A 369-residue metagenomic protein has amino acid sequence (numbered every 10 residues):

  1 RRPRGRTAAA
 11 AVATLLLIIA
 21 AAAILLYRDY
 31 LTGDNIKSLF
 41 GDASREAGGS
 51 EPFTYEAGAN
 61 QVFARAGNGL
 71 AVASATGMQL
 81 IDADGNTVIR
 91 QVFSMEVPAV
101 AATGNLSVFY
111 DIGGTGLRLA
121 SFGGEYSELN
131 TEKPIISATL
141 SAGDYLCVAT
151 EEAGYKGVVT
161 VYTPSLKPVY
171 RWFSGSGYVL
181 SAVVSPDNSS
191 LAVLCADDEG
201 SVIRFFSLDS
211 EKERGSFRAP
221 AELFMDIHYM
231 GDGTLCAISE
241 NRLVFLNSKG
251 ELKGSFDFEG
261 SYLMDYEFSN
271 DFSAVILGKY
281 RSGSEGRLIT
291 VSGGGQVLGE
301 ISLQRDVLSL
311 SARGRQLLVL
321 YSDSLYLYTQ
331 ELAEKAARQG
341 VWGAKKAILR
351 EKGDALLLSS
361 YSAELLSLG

Functional and structural regions predicted by a protein language model:
R1-P52, A57-G58, G369: Sequence/structural signature of beta-propeller modules and their immediately flanking N-terminal secretory/stalk
G41-Y55, D84-V92, G123-N130, K167-F173 (+4 more regions): A short beta-strand motif characteristic of beta-propeller blades
T54-A64, S94-N105, K133-A142, S176-P186 (+4 more regions): Repeated scaffold domains used in trafficking and secretory/extracellular systems, primarily beta-propellers
L70, S107, Y145-C147, N188-L191 (+4 more regions): Hydrophobic beta-strand positions that form the internal "hydrophobic ladder" of WD40/Gbeta-like beta-propeller blades
G77-Q79, T115-L119, G154-T160, E199-F205 (+4 more regions): Structural motif
I89-D197, S201: Non-cytosolic head/periplasmic domains of membrane-anchored proteins
W172-I289, G293: Acidic, serine/threonine- and glycine-rich low-complexity intrinsically disordered segments that serve as flexible
G283, L288-G369: Hydrophilic extracytoplasmic domains
